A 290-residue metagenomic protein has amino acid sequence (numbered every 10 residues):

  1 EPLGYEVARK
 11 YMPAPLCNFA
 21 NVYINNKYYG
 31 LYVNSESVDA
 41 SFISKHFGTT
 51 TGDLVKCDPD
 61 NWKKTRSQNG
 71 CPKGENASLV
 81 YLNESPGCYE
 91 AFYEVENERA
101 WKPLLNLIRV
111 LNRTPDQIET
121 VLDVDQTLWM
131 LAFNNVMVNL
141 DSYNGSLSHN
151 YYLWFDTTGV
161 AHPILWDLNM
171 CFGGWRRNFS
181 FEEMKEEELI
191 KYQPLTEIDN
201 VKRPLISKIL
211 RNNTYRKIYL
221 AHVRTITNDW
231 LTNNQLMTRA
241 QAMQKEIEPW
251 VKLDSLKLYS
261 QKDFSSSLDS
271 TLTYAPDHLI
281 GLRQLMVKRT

Functional and structural regions predicted by a protein language model:
E1-T290: Phosphate/dinucleotide-binding and metal-coordinating scaffold of catalytic cores in nucleotide-dependent enzymes
